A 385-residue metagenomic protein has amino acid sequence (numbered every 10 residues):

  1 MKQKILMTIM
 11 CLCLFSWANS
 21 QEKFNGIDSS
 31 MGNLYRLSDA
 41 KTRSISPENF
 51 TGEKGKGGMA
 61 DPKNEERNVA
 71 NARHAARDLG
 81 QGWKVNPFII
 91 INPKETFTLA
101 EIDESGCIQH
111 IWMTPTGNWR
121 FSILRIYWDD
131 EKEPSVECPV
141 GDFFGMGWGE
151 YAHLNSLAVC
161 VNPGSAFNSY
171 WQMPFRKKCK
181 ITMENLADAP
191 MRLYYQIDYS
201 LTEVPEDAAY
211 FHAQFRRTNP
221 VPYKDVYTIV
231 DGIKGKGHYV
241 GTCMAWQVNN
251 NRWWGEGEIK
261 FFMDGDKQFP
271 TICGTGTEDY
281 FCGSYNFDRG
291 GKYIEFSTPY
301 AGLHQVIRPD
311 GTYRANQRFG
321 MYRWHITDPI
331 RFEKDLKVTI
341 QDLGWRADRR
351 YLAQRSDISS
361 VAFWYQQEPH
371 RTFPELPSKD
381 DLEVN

Functional and structural regions predicted by a protein language model:
M1-Q21: Bacterial Sec-dependent N-terminal signal peptides
Q21-N385: Beta-strand-centric surfaces of beta-sandwich/beta-rich domains
